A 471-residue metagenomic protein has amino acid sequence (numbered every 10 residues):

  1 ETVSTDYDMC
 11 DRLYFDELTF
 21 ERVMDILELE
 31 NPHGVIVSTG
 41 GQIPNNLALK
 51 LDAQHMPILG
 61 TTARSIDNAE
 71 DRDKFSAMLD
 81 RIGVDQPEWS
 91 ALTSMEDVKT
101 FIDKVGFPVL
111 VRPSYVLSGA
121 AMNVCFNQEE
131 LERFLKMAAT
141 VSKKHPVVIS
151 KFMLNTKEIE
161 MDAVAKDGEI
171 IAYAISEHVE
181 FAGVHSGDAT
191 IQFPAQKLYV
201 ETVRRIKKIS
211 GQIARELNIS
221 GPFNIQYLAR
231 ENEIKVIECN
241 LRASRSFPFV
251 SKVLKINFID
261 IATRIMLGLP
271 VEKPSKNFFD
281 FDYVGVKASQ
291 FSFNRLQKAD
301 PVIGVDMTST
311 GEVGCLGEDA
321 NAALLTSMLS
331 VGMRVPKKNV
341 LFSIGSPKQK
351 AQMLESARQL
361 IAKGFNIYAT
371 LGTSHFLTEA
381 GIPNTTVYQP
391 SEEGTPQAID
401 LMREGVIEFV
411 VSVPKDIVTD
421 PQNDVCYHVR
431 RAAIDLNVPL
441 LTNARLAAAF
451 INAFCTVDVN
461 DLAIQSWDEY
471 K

Functional and structural regions predicted by a protein language model:
E1-R22, I26-P32, I43-N45, D52 (+5 more regions): ATP-dependent carboxylate activation and anion-phosphoryl transfer catalytic cores that bind Mg-ATP to form
E1-V84, T93-T100, L316-Y470: ATP-binding N-terminal substructure of ATP-dependent carboxylate-amine bond-forming enzymes
V37, R112, N224: Short beta-strand segments at enzyme active-site cores
S65, Y115-S118, R242-S246, K415-V418: A short, flexible beta-alpha/helix-coil linker loop
E70-D73, V116-A120: Conserved A3 ("GATE") glycine/threonine-rich loop of ANL adenylate-forming enzymes
G106-S114: Conserved anion/nucleotide-ligand pocket segment
